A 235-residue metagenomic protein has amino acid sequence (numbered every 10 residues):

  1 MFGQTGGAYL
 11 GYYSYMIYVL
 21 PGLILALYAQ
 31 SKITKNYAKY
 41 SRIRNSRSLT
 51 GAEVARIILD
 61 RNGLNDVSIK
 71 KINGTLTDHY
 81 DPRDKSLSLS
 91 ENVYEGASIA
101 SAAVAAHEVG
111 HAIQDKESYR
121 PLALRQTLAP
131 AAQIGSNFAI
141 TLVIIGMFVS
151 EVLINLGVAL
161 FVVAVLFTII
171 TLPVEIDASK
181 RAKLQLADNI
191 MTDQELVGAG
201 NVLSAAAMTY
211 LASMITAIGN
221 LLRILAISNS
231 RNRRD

Functional and structural regions predicted by a protein language model:
F2-A8, Y12, S31-I134, L166-G219 (+1 more regions): Polar-ligand-bearing catalytic/cofactor-coordination segments of membrane-embedded or membrane-tethered inner-membrane
G11-S14, F148-N155: Transmembrane helix interruption/hinge and helix-loop junction motifs
I17, P21, L25, G135-I145 (+2 more regions): Lipid-exposed faces of alpha-helical membrane segments in multi-pass integral membrane proteins
I17-K39: N-terminal signal-anchor transmembrane alpha helix
L23-A29, L153-N155, L196: Short hydrophobic/aromatic-rich motifs at helix boundaries and adjacent loops
Q114-R120, L142-V152: Membrane-helix exit/interface motif
